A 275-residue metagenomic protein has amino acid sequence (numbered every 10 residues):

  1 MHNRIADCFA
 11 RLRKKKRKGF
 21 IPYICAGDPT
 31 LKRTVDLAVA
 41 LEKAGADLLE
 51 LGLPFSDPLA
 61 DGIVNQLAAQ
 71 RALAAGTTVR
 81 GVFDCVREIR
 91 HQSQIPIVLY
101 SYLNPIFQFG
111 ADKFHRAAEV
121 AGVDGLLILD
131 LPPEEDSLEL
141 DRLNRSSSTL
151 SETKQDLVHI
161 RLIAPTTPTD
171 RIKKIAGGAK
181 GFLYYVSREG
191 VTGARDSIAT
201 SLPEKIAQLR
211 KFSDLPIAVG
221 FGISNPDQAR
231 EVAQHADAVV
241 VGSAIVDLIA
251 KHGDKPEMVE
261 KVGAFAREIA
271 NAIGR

Functional and structural regions predicted by a protein language model:
M1-Q94, Q108, G177, D254-K261 (+1 more regions): Conserved N-terminal beta1-alpha1 strand-loop-helix module at the mouth
H2-A6, R11-L12, D57-I63, T77-D84 (+6 more regions): Active-site-adjacent beta->alpha loops and helix N-cap segments on the catalytic face of soluble alpha/beta enzymes
F20-I24, L49-L51, I97-S101, L126-I128 (+4 more regions): Hydrophobic faces of well-ordered beta-strands that scaffold small-molecule active sites in alpha/beta enzyme cores
K32-V39, D170-A176, I223-V239: Catalytic cores of alpha/beta
L51-S56, G125-L127, P132, Y185-G193 (+1 more regions): Glycine-rich phosphate-binding active-site loops on the catalytic face of alpha/beta enzymes
L67-A68, A75, L162, I172-A207 (+2 more regions): Glycine/Thr-rich beta-alpha phosphate-binding loop at enzyme active sites
A75-G76, V123-E135, V158-T167: Catalytic beta/alpha-barrel core
A207-L215, S224-Q234, A238-R275: Alpha/beta catalytic cores of nucleotide-metabolism and tRNA/nucleoside-modifying enzymes
